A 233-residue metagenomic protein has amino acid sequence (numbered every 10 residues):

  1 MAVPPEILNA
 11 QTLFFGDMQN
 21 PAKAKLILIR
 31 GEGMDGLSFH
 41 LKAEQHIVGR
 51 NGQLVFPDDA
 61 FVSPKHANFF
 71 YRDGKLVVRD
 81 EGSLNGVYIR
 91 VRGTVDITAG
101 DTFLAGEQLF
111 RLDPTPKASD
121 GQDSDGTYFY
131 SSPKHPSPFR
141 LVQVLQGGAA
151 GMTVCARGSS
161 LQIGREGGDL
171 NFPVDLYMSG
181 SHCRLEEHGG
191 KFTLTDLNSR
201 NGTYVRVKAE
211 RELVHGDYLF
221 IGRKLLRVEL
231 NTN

Functional and structural regions predicted by a protein language model:
M1-D58, F70, D96-D169, N233: Intrinsically disordered, low-complexity acidic Ser/Thr-rich regulatory segments
F39-A99, A105-G106, T153-R223: Forkhead-associated
V228-E229: Flexible, low-complexity linkers/stalks enriched in Thr/Pro that connect modular domains
